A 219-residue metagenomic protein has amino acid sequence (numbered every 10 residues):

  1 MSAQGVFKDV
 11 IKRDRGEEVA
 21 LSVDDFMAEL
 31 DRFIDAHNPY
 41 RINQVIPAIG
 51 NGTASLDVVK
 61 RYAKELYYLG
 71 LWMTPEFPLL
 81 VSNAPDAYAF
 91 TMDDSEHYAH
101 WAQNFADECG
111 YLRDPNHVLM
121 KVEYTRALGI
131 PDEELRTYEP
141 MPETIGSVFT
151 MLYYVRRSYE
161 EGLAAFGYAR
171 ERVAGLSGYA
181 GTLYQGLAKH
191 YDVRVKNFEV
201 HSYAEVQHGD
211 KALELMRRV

Functional and structural regions predicted by a protein language model:
S2-V219: Non-heme di-metal
